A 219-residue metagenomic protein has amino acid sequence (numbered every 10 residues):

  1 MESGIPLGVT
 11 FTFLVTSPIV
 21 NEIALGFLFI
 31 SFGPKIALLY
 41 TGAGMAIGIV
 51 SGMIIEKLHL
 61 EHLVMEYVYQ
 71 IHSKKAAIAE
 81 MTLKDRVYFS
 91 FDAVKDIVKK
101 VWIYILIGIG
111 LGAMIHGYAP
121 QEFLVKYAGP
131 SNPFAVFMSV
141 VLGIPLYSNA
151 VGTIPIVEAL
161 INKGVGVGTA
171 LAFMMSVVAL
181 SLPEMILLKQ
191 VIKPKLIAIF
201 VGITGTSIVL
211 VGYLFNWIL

Functional and structural regions predicted by a protein language model:
M1-T41, H116-L196, V201: Membrane-interfacial helix-loop connectors
T41-V136, N162, A198-L219: Selected transmembrane alpha-helices and immediately adjacent juxtamembrane segments of polytopic inner-membrane
